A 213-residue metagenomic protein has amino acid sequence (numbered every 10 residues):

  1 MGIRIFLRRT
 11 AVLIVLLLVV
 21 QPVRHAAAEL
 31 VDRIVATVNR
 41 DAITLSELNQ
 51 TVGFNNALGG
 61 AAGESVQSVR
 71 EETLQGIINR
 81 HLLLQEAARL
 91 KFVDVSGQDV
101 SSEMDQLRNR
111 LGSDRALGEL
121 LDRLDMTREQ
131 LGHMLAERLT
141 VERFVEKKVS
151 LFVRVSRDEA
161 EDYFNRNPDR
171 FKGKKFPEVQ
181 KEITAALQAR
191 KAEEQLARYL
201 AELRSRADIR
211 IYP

Functional and structural regions predicted by a protein language model:
M1, L58-A62, K172: Feature targets compositionally biased, intrinsically disordered low-complexity regions with long contiguous runs
M1-L7: N-terminal secretory signal peptides that target proteins for export/translocation
R9-P22: Bacterial N-terminal signal peptides
Q21-P22, V52, E202: Residues in and immediately flanking transmembrane alpha helices
V23-A28: Sec/Tat signal peptide C-region and signal peptidase I cleavage site
L30-T37, V66-P213: Peptidyl-prolyl cis-trans isomerase
V35-E64: N-terminal targeting signals for Sec/Tat export/insertion, comprising classic cleavable signal peptides
